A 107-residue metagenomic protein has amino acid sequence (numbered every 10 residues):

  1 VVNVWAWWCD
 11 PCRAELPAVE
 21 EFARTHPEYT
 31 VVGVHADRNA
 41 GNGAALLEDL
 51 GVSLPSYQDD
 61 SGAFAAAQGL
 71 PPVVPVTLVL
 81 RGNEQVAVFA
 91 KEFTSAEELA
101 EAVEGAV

Functional and structural regions predicted by a protein language model:
V1-V2, V31, T77: Hydrophobic beta-strand anchors of alpha/beta hydrolase catalytic cores
N3, T25, H35: Extracytoplasmic/periplasm-facing segments of secreted or lipoprotein envelope proteins
V4-E21: Conserved redox-active cysteine motifs that mediate thiol-disulfide chemistry, especially di-cysteine Cys-X(1-2)-Cys
A14, Y29-S61: Conserved segment of the thioredoxin-like fold in thiol-based oxidoreductases
V19, A40, F93-E97: Conserved two-component signaling phosphotransfer/partner-docking surface
F22-E28: A short, Lys/Arg-enriched amphipathic alpha-helix followed by its capping loop at the start of a domain
E48-V52, D60-V107: Thiol/disulfide oxidoreductase modules built on the thioredoxin-like
